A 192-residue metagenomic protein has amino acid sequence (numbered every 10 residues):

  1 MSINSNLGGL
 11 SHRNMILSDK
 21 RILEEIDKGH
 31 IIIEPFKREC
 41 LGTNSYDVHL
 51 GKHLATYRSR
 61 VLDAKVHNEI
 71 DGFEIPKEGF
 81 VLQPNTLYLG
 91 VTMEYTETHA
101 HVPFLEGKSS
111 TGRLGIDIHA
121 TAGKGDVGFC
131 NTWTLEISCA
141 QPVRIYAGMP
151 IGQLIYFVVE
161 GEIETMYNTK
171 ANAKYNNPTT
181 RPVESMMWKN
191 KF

Functional and structural regions predicted by a protein language model:
S2-F192: DUTPase catalytic domain/fold
